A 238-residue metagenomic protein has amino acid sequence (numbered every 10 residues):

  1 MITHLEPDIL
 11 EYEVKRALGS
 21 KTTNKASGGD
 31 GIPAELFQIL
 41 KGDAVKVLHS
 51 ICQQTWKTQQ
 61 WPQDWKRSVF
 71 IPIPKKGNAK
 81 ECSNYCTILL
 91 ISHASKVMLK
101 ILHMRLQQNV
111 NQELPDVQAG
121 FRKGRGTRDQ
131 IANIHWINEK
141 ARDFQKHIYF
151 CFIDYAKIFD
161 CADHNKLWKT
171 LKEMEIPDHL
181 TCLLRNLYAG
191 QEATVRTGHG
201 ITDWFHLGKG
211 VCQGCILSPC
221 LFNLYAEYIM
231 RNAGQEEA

Functional and structural regions predicted by a protein language model:
M1-T23, D30-A238: Nucleotidyl polymerases of mobile genetic elements and RNA viruses
